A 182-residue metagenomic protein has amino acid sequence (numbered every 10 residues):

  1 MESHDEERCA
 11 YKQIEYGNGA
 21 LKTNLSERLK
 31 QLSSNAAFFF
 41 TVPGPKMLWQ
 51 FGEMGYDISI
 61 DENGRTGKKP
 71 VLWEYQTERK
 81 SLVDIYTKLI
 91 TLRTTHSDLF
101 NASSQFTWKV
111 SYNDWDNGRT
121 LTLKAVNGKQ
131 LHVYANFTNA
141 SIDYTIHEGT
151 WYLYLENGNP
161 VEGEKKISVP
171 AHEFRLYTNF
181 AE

Functional and structural regions predicted by a protein language model:
M1-C9, Q13-I58, K124-V126: Catalytic-core region of carbohydrate-active enzymes that cleave or remodel glycosidic bonds
H4, L89, H172: A residue-level signal for conserved active-site and pocket-lining positions in enzyme catalytic cores
Y16-G17, N63-G67, E148-G149: Short secondary-structure boundary/capping segments
G17-L29, P70-K80, E162-E164: Active-site rim elements
N35, T41-G44, L48-F51, G55-L131: Glycan-recognition and catalytic regions of carbohydrate-active enzymes
Y134-T138: Asparagine-centered strand-capping/turn motif at beta-strand->loop junctions
A140-G158: Beta-strand-rich binding/interaction modules
E162-E182: C-terminal beta-strand-rich structural cap/linker in extracellular carbohydrate-active enzymes
